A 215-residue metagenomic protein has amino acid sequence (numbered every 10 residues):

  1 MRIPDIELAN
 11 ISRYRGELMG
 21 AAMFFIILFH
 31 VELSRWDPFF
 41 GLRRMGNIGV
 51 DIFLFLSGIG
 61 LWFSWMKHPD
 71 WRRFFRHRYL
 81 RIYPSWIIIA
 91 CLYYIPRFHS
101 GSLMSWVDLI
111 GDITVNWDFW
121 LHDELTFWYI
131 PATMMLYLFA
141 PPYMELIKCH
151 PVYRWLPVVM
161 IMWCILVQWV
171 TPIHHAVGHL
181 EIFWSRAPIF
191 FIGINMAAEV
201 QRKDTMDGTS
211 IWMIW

Functional and structural regions predicted by a protein language model:
M1-L166: Membrane-cytosol interface segments of multi-pass membrane proteins, especially ER/Golgi lipid-handling enzymes
P4, P172, A176-I192, A198-W215: Alpha-helical transmembrane segments and terminal signal-anchor/GPI-anchor hydrophobic tails, characterized by long
